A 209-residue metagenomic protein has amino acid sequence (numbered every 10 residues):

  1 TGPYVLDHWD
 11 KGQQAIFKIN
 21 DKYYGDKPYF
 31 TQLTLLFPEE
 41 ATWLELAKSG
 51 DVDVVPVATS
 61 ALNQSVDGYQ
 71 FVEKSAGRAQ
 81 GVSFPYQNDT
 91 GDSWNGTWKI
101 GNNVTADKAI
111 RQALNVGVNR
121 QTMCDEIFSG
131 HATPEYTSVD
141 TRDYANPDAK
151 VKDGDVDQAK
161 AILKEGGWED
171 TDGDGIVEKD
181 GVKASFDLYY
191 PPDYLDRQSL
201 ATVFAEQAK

Functional and structural regions predicted by a protein language model:
P3-I127, D143-G175, D180-K209: Extracytoplasmic/periplasmic ligand-capture domains
F30, P134-Y136: Short secondary-structure junction motifs
I127-T133: Short, solvent-exposed turn/loop segments enriched in Gly/Ser/Thr/Pro and often Arg
